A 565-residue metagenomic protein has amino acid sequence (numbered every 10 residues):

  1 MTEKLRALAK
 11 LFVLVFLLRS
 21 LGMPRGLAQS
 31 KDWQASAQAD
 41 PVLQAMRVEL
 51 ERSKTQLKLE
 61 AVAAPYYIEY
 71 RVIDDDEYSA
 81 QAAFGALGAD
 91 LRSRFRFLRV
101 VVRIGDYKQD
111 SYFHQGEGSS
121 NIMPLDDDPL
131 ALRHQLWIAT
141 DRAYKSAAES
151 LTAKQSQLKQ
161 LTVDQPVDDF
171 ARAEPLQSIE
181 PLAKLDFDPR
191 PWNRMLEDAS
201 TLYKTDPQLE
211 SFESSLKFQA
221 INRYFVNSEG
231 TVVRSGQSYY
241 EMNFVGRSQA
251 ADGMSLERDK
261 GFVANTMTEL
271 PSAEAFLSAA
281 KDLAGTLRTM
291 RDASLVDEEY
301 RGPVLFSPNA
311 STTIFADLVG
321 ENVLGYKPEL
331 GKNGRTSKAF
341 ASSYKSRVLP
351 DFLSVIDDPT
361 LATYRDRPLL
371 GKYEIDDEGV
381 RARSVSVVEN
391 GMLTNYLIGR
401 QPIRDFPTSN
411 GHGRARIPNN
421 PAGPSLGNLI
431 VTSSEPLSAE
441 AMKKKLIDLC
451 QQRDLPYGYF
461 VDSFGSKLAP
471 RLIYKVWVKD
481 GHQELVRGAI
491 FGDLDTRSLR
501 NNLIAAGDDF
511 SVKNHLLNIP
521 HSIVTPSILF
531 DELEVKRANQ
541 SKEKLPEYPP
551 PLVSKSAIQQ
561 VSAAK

Functional and structural regions predicted by a protein language model:
M1-A7: N-terminal secretory signal peptides that target proteins for export/translocation
L8-K10, Q29: Intrinsic disorder/low-complexity segments
K10-S20: Bacterial N-terminal signal peptides
L27-I375, V380, E389-N390, G492 (+2 more regions): Active-site bordering "gate/hinge" segments that shape substrate access to catalytic or cofactor-binding pockets
T140, T360, E378-K565: Long, low-charge, small-residue-enriched segments that form tightly packed helices used for assembly/packing
